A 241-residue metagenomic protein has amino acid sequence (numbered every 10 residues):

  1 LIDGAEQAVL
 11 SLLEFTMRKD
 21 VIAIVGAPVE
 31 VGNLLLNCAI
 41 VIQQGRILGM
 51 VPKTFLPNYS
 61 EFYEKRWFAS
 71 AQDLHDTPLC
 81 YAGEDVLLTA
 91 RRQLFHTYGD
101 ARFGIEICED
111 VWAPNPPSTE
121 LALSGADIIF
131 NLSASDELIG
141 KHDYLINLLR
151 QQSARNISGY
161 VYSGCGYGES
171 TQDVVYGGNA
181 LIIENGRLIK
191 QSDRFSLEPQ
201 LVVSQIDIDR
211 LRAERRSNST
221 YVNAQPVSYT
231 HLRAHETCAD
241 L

Functional and structural regions predicted by a protein language model:
L1-L241: Enzyme catalytic cores with a strong preference for nitrogen-chemistry domains
